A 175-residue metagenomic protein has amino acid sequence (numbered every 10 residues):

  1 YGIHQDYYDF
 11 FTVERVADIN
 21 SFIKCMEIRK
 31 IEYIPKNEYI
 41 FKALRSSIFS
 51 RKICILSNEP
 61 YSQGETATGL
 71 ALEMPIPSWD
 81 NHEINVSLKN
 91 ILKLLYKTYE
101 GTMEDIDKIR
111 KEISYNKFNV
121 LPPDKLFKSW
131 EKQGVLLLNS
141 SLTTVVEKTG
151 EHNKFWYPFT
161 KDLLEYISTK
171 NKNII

Functional and structural regions predicted by a protein language model:
I3-I174: A polyanion-binding, active-site-adjacent surface
